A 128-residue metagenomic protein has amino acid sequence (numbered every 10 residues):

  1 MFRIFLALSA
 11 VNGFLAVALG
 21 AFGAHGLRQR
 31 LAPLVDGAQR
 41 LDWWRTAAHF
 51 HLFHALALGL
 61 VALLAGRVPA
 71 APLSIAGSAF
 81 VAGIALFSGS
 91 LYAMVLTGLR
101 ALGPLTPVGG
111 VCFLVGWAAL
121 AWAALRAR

Functional and structural regions predicted by a protein language model:
M1-R128: Polytopic transmembrane helical bundles with strong interfacial aromatic enrichment
